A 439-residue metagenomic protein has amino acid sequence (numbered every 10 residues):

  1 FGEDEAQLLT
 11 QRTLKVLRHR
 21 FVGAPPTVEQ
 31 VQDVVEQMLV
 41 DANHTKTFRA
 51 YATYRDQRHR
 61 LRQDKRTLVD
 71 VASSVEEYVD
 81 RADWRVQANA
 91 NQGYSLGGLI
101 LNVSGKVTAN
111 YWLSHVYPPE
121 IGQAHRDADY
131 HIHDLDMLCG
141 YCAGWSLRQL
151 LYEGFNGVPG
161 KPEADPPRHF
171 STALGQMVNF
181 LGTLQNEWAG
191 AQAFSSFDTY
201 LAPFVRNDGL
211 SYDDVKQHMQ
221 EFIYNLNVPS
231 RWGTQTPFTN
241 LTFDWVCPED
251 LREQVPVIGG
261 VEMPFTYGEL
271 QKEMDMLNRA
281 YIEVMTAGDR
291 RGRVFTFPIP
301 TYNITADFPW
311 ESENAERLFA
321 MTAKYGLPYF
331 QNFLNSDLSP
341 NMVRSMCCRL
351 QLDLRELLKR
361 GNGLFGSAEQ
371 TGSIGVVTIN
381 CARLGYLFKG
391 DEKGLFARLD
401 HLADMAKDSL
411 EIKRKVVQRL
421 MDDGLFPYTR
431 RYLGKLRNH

Functional and structural regions predicted by a protein language model:
F1-S74, Y78: Charged, amphipathic alpha-helical regulatory modules used for macromolecular assembly or allosteric control
Q57-H439: Conserved catalytic cores of very large enzyme subunits
